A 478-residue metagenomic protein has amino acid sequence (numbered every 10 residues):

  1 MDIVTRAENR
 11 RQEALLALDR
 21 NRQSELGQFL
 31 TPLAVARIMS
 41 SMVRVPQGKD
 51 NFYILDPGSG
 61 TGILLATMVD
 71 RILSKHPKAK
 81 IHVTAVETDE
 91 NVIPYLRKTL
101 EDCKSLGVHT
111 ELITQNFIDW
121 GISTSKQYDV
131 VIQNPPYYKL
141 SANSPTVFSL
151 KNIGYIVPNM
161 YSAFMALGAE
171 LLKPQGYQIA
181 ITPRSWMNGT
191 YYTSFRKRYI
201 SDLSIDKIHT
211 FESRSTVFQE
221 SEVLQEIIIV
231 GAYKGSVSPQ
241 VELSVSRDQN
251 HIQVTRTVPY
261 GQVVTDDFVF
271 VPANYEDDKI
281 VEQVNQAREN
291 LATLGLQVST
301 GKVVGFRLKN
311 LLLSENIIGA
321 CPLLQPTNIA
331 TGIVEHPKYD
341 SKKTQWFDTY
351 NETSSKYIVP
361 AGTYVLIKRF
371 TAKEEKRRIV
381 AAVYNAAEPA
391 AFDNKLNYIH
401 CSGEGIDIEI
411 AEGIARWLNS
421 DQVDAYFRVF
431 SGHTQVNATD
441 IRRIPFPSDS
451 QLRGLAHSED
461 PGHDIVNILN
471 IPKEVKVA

Functional and structural regions predicted by a protein language model:
M1-P77, T84-C103, N116, G121 (+3 more regions): Class I S-adenosyl-L-methionine
R20-E25, I54, F148-K151, P360 (+1 more regions): Glycine- and acidic
S24-E25, F29-I38, G58-A66, K78-K80 (+3 more regions): Signature of N6-adenine DNA methyltransferases within the class I
H76-A79, V237-S238, K373-E374, G405-D407: Short, solvent-exposed loop/turn segments that connect beta-strands within catalytic domains and beta-strand-rich
H76-P77, T124, S201, I317 (+2 more regions): Extracytoplasmic/secreted proteins and extracellular or luminal domains
E282-V477: Polybasic, glycine- and aromatic-enriched phosphate-binding surface used to engage nucleic acids
